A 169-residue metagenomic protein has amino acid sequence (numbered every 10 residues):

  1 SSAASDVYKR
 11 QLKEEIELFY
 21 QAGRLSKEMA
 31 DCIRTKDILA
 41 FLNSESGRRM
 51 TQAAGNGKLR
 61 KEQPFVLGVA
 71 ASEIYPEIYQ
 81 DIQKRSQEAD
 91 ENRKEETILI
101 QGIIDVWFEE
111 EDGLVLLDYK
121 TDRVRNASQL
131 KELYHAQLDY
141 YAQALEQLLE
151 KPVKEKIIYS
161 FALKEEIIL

Functional and structural regions predicted by a protein language model:
S1-Y8: Short, small-residue-biased leader/transition segments that mark boundaries at the very start of proteins
I16-L116, K151-E155, L163-K164: Catalytic cores of nuclease domains that cleave nucleic-acid phosphodiester backbones
L99-L169: Nucleic-acid nuclease catalytic cores
